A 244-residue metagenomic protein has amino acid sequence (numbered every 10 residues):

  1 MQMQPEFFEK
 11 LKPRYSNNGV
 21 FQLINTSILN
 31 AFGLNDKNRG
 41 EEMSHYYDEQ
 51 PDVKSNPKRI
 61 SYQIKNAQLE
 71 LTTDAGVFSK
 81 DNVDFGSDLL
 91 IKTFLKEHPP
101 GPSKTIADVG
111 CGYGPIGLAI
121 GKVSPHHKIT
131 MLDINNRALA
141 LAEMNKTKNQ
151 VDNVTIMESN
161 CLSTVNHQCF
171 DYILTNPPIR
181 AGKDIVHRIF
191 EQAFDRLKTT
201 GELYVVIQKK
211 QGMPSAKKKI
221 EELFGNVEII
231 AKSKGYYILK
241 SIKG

Functional and structural regions predicted by a protein language model:
F21-L23, I28-N66, A75-K80: N-terminal auxiliary segments of SAM/dcSAM-dependent transferases
G86-T175: Conserved SAM/SAH cofactor-binding pocket of Class I
I120, A193-F194, I220: Class I S-adenosylmethionine-dependent transferase superfamily signal
H187-T199: A short glycine-rich, Lys/Arg-flanked "PGG" loop and its adjoining helix->strand segment in the class I
T200-I207: Conserved beta-strand signature within the Rossmann-like core of class I S-adenosyl-L-methionine
Q208-L223: Conserved class I S-adenosyl-L-methionine
K232-G244: Core SAM-dependent methyltransferase catalytic element
